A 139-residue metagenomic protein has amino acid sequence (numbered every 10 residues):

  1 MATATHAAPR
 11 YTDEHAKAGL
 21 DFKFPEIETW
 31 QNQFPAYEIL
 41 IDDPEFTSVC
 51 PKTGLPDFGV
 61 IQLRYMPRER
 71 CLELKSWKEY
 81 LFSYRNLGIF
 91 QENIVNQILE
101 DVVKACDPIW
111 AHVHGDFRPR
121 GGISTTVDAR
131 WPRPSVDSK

Functional and structural regions predicted by a protein language model:
M1-K139: N-terminal intrinsically disordered, cationic/polar leader segments that include organellar targeting peptides
